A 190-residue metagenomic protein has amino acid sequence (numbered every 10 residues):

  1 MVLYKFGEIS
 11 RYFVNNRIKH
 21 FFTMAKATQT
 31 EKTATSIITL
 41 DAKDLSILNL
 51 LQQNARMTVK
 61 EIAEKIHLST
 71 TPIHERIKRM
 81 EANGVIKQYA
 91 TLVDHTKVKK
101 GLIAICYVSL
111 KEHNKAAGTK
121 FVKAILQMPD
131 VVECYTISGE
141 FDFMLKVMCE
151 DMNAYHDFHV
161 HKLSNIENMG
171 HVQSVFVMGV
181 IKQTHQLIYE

Functional and structural regions predicted by a protein language model:
V2-E190: A compositional/biophysical signature of low hydrophobicity enriched in polar/charged and small residues
